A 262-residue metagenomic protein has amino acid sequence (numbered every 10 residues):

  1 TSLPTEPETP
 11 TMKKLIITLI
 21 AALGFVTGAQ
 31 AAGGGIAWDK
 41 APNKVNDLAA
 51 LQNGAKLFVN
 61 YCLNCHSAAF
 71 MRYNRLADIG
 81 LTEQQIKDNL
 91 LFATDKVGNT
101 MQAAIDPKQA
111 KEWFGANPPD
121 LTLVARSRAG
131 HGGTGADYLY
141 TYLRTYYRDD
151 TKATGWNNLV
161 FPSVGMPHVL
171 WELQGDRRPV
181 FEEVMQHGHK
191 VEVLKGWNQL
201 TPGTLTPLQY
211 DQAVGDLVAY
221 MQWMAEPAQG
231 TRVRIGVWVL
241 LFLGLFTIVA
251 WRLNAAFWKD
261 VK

Functional and structural regions predicted by a protein language model:
T1-T11, G196: Short, Lys/Arg-enriched N-terminal segments with co-localized hydrophobic residues within the first ~10-30 amino acids
P10-L19: Bacterial N-terminal signal peptides that target proteins for export
T18-V26: Bacterial N-terminal signal peptides
T27-A31: Sec/Tat signal peptide C-region and signal peptidase I cleavage site
A32-K56, S67-D78, I86, A225-V233: Electrostatic cytochrome c docking/interface patches
F58-A69, L217: The canonical Cys-X-X-Cys-His
D78-T204, D211-G215, M221-Q222: Extracytoplasmic electron-transfer domains, predominantly the class I c-type cytochrome c fold
R232-I235, G244-K262: Juxtamembrane interface at the cytosolic side of transmembrane helices
